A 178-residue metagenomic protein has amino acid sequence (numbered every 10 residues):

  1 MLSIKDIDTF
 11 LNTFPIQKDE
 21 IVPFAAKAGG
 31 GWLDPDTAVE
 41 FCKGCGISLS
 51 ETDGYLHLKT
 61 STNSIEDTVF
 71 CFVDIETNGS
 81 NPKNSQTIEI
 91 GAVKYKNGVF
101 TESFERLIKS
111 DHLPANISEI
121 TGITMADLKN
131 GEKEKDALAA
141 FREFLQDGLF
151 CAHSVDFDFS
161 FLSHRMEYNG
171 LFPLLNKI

Functional and structural regions predicted by a protein language model:
M1-T68: N-terminal accessory regions of nucleic-acid-interacting proteins
F24, K177-I178: A generic structural signal for ordered secondary structure
H57-K59, T68-N176: Conserved non-catalytic scaffold segment of RNase H-like nuclease domains
